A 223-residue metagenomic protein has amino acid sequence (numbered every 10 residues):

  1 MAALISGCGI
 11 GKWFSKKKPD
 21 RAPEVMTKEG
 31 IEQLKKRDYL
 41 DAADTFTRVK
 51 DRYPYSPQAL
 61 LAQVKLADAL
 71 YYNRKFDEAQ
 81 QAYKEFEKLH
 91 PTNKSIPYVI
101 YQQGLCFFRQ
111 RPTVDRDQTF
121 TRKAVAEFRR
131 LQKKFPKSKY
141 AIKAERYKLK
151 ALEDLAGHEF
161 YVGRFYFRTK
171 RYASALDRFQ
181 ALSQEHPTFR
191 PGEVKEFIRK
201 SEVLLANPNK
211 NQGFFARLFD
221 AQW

Functional and structural regions predicted by a protein language model:
M1-A3: Bacterial N-terminal signal peptides
G7-W223: Acidic, polar-rich low-complexity tracts and alpha-helical solenoid repeat scaffolds
